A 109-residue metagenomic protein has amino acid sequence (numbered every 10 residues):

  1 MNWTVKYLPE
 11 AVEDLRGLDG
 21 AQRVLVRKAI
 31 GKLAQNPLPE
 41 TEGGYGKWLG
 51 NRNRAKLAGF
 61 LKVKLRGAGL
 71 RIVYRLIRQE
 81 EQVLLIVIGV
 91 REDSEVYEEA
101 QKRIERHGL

Functional and structural regions predicted by a protein language model:
M1, G59, L70-I72: Residue-level marker for the onset of beta-strands and adjacent loop->beta junctions in well-ordered domains
M1-G31, E105, L109: Arg/Lys-rich, positively charged N-terminal/basic patches that mediate binding to nucleic acids
N2, R27, L57, E80-Q82: A structure-centric signal for secondary-structure junctions around beta-strands
V5, K47-L49, G67, G89: A general secondary-structure junction signal
V5, L61, V83: A broad, low-specificity signal marking well-ordered, structured residues that form hydrophobic/aromatic
E10, A55-A58, G69: Short, conserved clusters of charged catalytic residues that mark active-site and nucleotide-handling motifs
E13, K64-L109: Enriched for short, Lys/Arg-rich terminal
K32-K64: A short, surface-exposed loop/turn module that caps and links secondary-structure elements
